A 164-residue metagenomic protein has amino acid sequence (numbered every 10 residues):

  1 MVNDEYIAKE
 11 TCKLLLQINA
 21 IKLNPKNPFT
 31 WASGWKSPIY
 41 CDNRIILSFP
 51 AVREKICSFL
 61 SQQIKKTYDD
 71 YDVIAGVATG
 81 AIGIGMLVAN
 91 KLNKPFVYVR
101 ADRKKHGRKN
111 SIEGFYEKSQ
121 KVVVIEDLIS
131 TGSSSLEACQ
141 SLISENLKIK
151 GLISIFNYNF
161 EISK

Functional and structural regions predicted by a protein language model:
M1-Y68: Active-site-facing substrate-recognition patch
A8, A81-I82, S135, F160: Generic non-transmembrane alpha-helix signal with a bias for helix starts/N-cap capping motifs
L47, A51-G114: Conserved PRPP/pyrophosphate-binding segment of the phosphoribosyltransferase/PRPP-pathway fold
R103-K164: PRPP/pyrophosphate-binding module of the type I phosphoribosyltransferase fold
